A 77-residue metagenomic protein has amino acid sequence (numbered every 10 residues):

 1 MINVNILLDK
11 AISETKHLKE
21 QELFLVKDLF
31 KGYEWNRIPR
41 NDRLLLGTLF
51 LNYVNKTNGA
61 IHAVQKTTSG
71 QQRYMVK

Functional and structural regions predicted by a protein language model:
I2-L23, N52-K56: Positively charged, polyanion-binding regions of nucleic-acid-associated proteins
T15, Y33-R37: Short amphipathic alpha-helical interaction patches enriched in hydrophobic/aromatic residues with interspersed Lys/Arg
L23-Y33: Short acidic, hydrophobic short linear motifs in intrinsically disordered regions
R37-H62: Charge-enriched amphipathic alpha-helical scaffolds
A63-K77: C-terminal engagement modules used by replication, chromatin/transcription, nuclear envelope/ESCRT, and ubiquitin
